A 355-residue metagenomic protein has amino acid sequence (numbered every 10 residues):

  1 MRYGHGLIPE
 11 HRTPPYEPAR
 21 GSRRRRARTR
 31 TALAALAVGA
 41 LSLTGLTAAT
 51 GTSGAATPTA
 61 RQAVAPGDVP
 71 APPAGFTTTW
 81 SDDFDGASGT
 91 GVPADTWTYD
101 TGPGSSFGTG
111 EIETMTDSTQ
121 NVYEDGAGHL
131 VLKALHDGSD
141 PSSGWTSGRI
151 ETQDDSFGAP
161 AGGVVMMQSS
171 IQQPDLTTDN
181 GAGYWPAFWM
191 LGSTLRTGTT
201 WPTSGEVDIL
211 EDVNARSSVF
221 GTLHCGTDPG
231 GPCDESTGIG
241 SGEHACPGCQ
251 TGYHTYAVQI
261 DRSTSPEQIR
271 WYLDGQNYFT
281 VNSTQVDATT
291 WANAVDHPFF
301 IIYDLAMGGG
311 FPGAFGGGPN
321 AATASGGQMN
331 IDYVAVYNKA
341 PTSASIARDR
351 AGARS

Functional and structural regions predicted by a protein language model:
M1-A19: N-terminal low-complexity Pro/Gly-rich stretches
G6-L7, V38, A55: Generic early N-terminus positional signal peaking at residue ~5-7
E10, P15, T31, A49-G54: Serine/threonine-rich, low-complexity intrinsically disordered segments
Y16-A37: N-terminal export and membrane-targeting signals
A35-G45: Bacterial N-terminal signal peptides
L43-P66: C-terminal region of N-terminal signal peptides and the immediate post-cleavage residues of exported proteins
T59-S355: GH16 jelly-roll
